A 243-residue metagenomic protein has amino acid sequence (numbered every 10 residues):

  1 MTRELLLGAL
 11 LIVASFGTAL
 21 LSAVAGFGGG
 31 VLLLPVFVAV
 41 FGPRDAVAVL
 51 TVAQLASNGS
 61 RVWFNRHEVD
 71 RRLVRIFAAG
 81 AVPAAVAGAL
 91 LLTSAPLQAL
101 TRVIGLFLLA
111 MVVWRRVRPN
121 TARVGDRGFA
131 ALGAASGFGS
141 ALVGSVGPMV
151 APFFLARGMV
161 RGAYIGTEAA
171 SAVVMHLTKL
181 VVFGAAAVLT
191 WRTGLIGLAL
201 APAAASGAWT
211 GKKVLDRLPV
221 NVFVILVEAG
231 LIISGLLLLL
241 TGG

Functional and structural regions predicted by a protein language model:
G8, T51, G105-L108, V112 (+4 more regions): Residues within membrane-spanning alpha-helices of integral membrane proteins, especially the hydrophobic core/packing
G8-I76, G133-G137, G147-A201, A208: Small-residue-rich hydrophobic segments that form or flank transmembrane alpha-helices in multi-pass membrane proteins
P35, A39-R44, A78-A89, M111 (+4 more regions): Small-residue-rich segments of transmembrane alpha-helices in multi-pass membrane proteins, especially helix faces
A39, T93, A156-R157, D216 (+2 more regions): Transmembrane helix-loop junction
N58-R66, A89, S94, V103-R127 (+2 more regions): Transmembrane helix exit motif
R71-I76, S94-L108, D126, T193 (+2 more regions): Loop-to-transmembrane alpha-helix entry segments
A89-Q98, F183-L195, L240-G243: Membrane-interface helix termini and inter-helical loops of multi-pass transporters
A208-L231: Interfacial loop-to-transmembrane junctions
